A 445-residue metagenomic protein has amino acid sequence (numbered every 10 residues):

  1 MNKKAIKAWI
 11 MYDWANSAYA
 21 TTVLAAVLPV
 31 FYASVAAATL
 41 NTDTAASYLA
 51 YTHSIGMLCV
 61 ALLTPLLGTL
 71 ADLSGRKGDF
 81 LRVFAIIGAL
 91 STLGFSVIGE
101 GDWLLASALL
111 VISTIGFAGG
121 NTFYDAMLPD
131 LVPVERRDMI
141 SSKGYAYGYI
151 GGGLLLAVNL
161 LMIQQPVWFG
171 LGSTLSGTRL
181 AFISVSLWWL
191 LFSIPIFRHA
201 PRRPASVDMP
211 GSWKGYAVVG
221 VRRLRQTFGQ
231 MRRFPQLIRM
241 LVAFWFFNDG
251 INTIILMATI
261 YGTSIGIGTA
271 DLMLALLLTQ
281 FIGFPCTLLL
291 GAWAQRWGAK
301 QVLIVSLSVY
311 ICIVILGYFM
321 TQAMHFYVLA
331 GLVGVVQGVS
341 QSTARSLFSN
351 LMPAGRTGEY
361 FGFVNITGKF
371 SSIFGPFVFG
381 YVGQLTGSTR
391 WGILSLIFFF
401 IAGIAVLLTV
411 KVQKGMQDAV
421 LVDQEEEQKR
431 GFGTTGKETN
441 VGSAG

Functional and structural regions predicted by a protein language model:
M1-M57, Q236-A275: Helix-loop boundary and gating motifs at the non-cytosolic
N2-K7, P201-L241: Juxtamembrane intracellular "pre-TM" segments in multi-pass secondary transporters
N41-A45, I163-L187, Y381-F400: A membrane-interface helix-boundary motif in multi-pass transporters
L62-R76, P285-A299, G383: Helix-to-loop junctions at the C-terminal end of transmembrane segments in multipass secondary transporters
D79-G94, Q301-L316: Structural signature of the two symmetry-related core transmembrane helices
S91, D102-G120, H325-V339: Hydrophobic core of transmembrane alpha-helices in multi-pass small-molecule transporters, especially MFS/SLC-type
S141-I163, N365-G375: Glycine-rich segments within core transmembrane alpha-helices of 12-TM secondary carriers
W188-H199, L394-E427: Multi-pass alpha-helical transporter architecture, strongest for 12-TM Major Facilitator/SLC carriers used
